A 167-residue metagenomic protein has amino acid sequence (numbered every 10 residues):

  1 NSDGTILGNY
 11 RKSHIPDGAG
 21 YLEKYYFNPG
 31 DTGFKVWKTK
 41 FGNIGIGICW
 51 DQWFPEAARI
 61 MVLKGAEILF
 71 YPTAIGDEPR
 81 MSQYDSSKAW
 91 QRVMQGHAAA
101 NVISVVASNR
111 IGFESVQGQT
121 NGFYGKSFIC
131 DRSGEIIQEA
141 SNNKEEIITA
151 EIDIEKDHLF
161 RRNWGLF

Functional and structural regions predicted by a protein language model:
N1, R11-H14, K38, I48-W50 (+1 more regions): Short, structured patches in soluble enzyme cores that scaffold and shape functional sites
N1-G4, S127: Generic short beta-strand
S2-D3, K40, R132: Short, ordered coil/turn segments that flank beta-strands lining enzyme active or ligand-binding pockets
G4, N9-Y10, A140: Short hydrophobic alpha-helix segments
K12-Y26, K144-R162: A short, polar/charged loop-to-alpha-helix boundary motif
A19-K35, Q52-F54: Active-site glycine-rich loop that binds ribose-phosphate moieties when present
G33-T39, A150: Short acidic-hydrophobic surface loop/beta-edge motif
N43, C49-I147: CN hydrolase (nitrilase-like) catalytic-core segments centered on the catalytic cysteine and neighboring Lys/Glu
